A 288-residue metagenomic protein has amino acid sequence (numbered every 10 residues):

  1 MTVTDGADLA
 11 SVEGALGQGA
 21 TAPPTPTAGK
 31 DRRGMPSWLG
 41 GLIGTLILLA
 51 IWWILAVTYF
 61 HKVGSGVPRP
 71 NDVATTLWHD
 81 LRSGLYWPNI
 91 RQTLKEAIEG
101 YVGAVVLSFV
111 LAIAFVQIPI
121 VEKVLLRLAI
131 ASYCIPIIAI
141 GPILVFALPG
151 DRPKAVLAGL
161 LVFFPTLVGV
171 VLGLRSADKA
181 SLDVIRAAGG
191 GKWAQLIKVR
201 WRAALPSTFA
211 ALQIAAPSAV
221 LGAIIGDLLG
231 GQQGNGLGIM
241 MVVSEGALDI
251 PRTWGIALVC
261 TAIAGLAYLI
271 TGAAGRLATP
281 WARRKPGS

Functional and structural regions predicted by a protein language model:
P26-K30, T58-V102: Periplasmic/extracellular loop-to-transmembrane helix junction in inner-membrane transport proteins
R32-F60: N-terminal signal-anchor transmembrane alpha helix
E99-A129: Transmembrane-helix boundary motif in ABC transporter permease subunits
P119, W254-S288: C-terminal transmembrane helix and the adjacent membrane-cytosol boundary/short C-terminal tail of inner/organellar
I130-P165, L172-G173: Generic hydrophobic transmembrane alpha-helix motif, especially the helices
F146, L174, G222-C260, R283-S288: Glycine-rich helix-loop "coupling/hinge" segments at transmembrane-helix boundaries in multipass transporters
V156-L160, W193-G226, T271: Transmembrane alpha-helices
G169-A211, L237-M241: Short cytoplasmic-facing helical segments at TM-TM junctions of multi-pass membrane proteins
